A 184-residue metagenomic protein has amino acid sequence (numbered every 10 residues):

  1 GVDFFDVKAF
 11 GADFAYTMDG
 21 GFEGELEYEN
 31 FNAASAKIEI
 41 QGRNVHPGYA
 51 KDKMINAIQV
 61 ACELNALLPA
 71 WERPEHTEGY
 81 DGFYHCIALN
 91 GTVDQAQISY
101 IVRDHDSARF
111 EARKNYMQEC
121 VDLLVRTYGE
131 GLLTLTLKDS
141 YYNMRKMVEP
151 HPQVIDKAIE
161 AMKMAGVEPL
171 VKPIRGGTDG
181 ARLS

Functional and structural regions predicted by a protein language model:
G1-F31, W71-R73, D81-I87, G91 (+2 more regions): Acidic/histidine-rich catalytic neighborhood of metal-dependent amide-processing enzymes
V2, R43, Y49, G177-T178: Gly/Ser/Thr-rich helix-start
V2-D3, K51, E111-K114: Conserved strand-to-helix beginnings and helix N-cap segments that scaffold or border functional pockets
F4-D6, T17, N56, H151 (+1 more regions): Poly-acidic low-complexity segments
F10-A50, M54-V60: Phosphate/diphosphate-binding glycine-rich loops and adjacent basic-rich segments that engage nucleotide
I58-S184: Metal-dependent amide/peptide-bond hydrolase catalytic core, centered on the "pita-bread" metallohydrolase fold
